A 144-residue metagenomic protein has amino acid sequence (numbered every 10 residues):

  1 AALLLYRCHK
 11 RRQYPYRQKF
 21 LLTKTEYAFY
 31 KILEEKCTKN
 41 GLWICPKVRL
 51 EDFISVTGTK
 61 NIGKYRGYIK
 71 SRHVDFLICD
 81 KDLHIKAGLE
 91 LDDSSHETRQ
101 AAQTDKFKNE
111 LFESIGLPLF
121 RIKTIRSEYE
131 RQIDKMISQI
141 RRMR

Functional and structural regions predicted by a protein language model:
A1-G63: Solvent-exposed, charged helical/coil patches that constitute nucleic-acid or partner-interaction surfaces
K24, A28, S71, F107: Short, well-structured alpha-helical interface segments that form or flank functional binding sites
K31-E35, E110, S138: Surface-exposed alpha-helical segments enriched in charged/polar residues
P46-K86: Active-site metal-binding core of divalent-cation-utilizing nuclease and nuclease-like domains
N61, D134-I140: Short low-complexity, flexible loop/linker segments enriched in glycine and/or proline with clustered acidic
R72-D134: Basic, amphipathic alpha-helical patches used to engage nucleic acids or provide basic targeting signals, exemplified
R142-R144: Membrane-proximal, solvent-exposed terminal domains/tails of membrane-associated proteins
